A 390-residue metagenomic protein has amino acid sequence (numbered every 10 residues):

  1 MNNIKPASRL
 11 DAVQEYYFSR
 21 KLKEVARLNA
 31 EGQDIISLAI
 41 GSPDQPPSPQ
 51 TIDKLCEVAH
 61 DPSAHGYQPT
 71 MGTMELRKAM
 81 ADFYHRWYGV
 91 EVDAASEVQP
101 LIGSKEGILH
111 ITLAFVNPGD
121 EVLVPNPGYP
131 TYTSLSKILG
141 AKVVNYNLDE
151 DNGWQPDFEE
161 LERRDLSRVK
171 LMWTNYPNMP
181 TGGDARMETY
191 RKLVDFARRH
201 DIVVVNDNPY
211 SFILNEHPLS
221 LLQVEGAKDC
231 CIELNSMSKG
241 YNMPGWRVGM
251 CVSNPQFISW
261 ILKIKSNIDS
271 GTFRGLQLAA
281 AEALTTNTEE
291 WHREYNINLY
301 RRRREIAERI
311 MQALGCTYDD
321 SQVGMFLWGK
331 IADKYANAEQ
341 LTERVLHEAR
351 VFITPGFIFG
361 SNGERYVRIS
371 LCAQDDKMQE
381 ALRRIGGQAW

Functional and structural regions predicted by a protein language model:
M1-P6, L10-Y16, K21, V25-V58 (+1 more regions): PLP-dependent class I/II
G66-Y67, Y210: Intrinsically disordered, tyrosine-centered linear signaling motifs in cytosolic regions
Y67-L101: Conserved N-terminal alpha-helix of the aminotransferase class I/II PLP-enzyme fold
